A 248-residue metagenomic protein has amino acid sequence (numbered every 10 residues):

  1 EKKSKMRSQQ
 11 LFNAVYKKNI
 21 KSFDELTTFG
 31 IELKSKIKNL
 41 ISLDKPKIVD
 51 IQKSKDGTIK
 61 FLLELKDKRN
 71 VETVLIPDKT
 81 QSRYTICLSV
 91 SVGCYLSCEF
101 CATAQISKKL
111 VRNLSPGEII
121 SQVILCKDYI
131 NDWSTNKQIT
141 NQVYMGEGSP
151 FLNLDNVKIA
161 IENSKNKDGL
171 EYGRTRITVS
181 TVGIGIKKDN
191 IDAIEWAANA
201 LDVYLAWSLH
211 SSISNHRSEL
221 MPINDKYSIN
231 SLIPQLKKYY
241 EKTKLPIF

Functional and structural regions predicted by a protein language model:
E1-Y84: Flexible, acidic/Gly-rich N-terminal and inter-domain linker regions that tether and position cofactor-handling modules
K18, T103-K108, S212-S214: A short, flexible beta-alpha/helix-coil linker loop
K21, L96, S214: Glycine-centered loop/turn positions within well-structured domains that cap or flank conserved ligand/cofactor-binding
S54, S89-V90, S180, S208: Short linear Ser/Thr-Pro motifs
K60-L62, C87, Y204-A206: Beta-strand secondary-structure signal
D78-L125: Canonical Radical SAM [4Fe-4S] cluster-binding loop centered on the CxxxCxxC motif and its immediate flanking residues
K127-F248: Conserved AdoMet/S-adenosylmethionine-binding subsite of the radical SAM
